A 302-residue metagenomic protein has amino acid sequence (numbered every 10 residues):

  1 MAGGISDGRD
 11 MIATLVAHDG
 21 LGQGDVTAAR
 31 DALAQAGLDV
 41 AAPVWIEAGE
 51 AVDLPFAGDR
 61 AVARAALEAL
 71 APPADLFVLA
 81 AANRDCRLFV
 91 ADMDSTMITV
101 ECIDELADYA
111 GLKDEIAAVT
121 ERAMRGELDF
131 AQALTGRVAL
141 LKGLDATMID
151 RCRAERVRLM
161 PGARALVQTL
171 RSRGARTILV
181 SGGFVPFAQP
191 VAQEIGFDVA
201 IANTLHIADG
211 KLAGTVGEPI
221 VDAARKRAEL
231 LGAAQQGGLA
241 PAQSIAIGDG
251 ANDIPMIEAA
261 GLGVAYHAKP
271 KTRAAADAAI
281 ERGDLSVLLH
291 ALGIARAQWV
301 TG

Functional and structural regions predicted by a protein language model:
M1-A91, V300: Non-catalytic pre-domain segments flanking phosphatase-related domains
A2-G3, D7-G8, M148-L262, Y266-G302: C-terminal cap/substrate-recognition subdomain and adjoining C-terminal extension of metal-dependent phosphatase-like
G8, L38-A57, V78-R84, D94-L205 (+3 more regions): Alpha-helical substrate-recognition element adjacent to the catalytic core
A28, V62-A66, E115-A118, D129 (+5 more regions): Exposed alpha-helical structural elements
R30, R64, E68, D104 (+5 more regions): Short glycine-/small-residue-rich flexible loop motifs, especially phosphate/cofactor-binding loops
A32, A66, L70, V119-R122 (+6 more regions): Residues that form generic nucleotide/phosphate-binding pockets
R87-F89, E121, S244: Residue-level marker of motif borders
V90-T96, D249-G250: A short acidic Gly-Thr/Ser loop motif
